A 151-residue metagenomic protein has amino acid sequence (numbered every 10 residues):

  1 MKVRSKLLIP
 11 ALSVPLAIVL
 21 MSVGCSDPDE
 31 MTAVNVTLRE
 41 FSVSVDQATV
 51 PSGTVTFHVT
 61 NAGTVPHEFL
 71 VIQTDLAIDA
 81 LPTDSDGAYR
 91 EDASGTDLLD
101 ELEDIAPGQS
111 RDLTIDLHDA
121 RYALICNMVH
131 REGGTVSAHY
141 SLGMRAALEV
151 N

Functional and structural regions predicted by a protein language model:
M1-S5: N-terminal secretory signal peptides that target proteins for export/translocation
P10-L20: Bacterial N-terminal signal peptides
C25-R39, I78-E91, R131-N151: Extracytoplasmic/periplasmic copper-protein system
E30-T54: N-terminal edge beta-strand
D46-V71, R111-L124, L148-V150: Beta-strand cores of secreted/periplasmic/IMS beta-sandwich domains, seen most often in copper-related folds
T64, T74, R131-E132: Short coil/turn motifs at secondary-structure junctions
E68-L102: The feature marks short-to-medium sequence segments in extracytoplasmic or secretory-pathway proteins
D97-N151: Extracellular/periplasmic metallocenter environments
